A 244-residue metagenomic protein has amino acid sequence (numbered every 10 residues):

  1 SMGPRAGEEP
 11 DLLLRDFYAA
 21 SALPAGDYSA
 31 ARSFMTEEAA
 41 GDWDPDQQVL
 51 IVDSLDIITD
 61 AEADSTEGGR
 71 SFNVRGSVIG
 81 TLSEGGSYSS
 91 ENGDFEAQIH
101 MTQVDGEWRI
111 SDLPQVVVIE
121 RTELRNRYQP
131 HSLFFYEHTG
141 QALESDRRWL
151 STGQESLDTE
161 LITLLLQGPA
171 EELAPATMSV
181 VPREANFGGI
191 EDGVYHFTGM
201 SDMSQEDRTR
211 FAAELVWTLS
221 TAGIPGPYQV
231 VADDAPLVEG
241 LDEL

Functional and structural regions predicted by a protein language model:
S1-L244: Bimodal "functional hotspot" detector
